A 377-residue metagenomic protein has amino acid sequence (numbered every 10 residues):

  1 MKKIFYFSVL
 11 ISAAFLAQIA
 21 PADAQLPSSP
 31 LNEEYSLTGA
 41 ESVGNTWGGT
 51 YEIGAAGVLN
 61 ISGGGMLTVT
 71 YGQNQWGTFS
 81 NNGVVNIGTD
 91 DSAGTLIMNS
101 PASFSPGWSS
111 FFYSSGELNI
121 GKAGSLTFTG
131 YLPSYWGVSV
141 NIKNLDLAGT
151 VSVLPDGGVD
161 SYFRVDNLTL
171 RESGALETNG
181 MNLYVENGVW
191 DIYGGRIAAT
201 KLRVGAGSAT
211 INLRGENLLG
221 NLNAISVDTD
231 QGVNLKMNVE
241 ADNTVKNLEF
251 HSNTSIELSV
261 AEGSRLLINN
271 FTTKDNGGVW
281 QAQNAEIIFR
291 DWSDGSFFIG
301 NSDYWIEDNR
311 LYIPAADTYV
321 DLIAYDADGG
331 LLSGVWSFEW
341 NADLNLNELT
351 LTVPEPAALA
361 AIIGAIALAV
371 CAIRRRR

Functional and structural regions predicted by a protein language model:
M1-V9: Bacterial N-terminal signal peptides that target proteins for export
I11-S12, G364: Repetitive helical segments and hydrophobic/amphipathic motifs
A14-P21: C-terminal segment of classical bacterial N-terminal signal peptides
A22-G44, L213, E240, S259-R265 (+1 more regions): Extracellular/surface-exposed low-complexity segments
E33, G39, G49, A55-G57 (+33 more regions): The right-handed parallel beta-helix/beta-solenoid scaffold, focusing on the short coil/turn and N-cap positions
E355-I373: A short, hydrophobic C-terminal helix/tail in secreted or cell-surface proteins
